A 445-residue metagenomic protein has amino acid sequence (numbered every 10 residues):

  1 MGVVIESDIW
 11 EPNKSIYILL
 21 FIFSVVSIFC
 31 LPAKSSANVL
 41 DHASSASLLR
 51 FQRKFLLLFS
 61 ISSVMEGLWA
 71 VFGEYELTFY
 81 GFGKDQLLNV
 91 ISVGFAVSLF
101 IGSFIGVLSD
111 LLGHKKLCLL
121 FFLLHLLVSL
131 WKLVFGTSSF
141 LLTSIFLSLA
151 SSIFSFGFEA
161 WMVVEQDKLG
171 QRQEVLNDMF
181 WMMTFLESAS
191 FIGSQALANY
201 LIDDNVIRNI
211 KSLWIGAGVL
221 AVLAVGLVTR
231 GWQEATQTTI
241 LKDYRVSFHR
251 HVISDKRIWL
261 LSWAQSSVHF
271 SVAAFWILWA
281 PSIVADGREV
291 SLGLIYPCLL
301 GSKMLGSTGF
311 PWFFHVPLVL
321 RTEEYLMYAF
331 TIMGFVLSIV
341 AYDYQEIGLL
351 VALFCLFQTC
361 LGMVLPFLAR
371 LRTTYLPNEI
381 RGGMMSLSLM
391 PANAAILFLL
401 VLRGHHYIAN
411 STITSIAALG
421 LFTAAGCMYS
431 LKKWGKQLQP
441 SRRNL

Functional and structural regions predicted by a protein language model:
N13-K14, S47-F59, R250-V268, V290-S291 (+1 more regions): Juxtamembrane cytosolic amphipathic helices that cap and anchor the N-termini of specific transmembrane helices
I16-S27, K211-R230, T412-S430: Symmetry-related core transmembrane helices of the 12-TM Major Facilitator Superfamily/SLC fold
L31-L40, V164, N199, R208-I210 (+3 more regions): Helix-loop junctions on the cytosolic side of multi-pass membrane transporters, especially the intracellular loop
V39-L49, G231-A264, L445: Juxtamembrane intracellular "pre-TM" segments in multi-pass secondary transporters
K54, L58-T78, L87-K116, F121 (+6 more regions): Substrate-agnostic recognition of the 12-TM MFS/MFS-like secondary transporter fold
F82-G83, L112-H114, F135-G136, V206-N209 (+5 more regions): A helix-boundary/kink motif common to multi-pass secondary transporters, especially Major Facilitator Superfamily
L123-L141, T331-Q345: C-terminal ends and interior cores of transmembrane alpha-helices in multi-pass membrane transporters/permeases
V128-K132, L147, V228, I339-A341 (+3 more regions): MFS-fold secondary transporters
